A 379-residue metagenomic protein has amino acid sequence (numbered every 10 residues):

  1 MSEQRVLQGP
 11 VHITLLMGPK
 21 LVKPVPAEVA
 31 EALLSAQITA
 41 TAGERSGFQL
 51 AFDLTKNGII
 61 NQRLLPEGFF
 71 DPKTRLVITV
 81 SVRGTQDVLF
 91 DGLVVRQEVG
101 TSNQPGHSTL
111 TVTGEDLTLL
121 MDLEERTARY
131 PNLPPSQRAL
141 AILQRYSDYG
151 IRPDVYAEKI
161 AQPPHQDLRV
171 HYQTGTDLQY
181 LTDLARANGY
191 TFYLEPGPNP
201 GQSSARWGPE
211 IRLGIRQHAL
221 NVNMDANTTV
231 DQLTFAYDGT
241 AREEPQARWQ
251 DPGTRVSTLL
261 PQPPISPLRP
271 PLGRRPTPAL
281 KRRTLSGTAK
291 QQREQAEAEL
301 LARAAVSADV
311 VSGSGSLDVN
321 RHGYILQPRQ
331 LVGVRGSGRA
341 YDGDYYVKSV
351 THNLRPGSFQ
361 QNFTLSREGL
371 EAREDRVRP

Functional and structural regions predicted by a protein language model:
M1-M121: Assembly/oligomerization scaffold segments
G18, D53-T55, S81-R83, L93-G100 (+7 more regions): Solvent-exposed coil/turn segments that connect beta secondary-structure elements in extracytoplasmic/periplasmic
S35, V88-L93, T111, T127 (+5 more regions): Well-ordered beta-strand positions in beta-sheet-rich domains
Q37-S46, G100-S108, E195-G201, S307-D309 (+1 more regions): Short, ordered beta-strand-loop transition motifs
I38, P66-E67, T101-S102, Y130 (+4 more regions): A generic local secondary-structure boundary/capping motif
G43-L65, F69, N227-P379: An acidic/polar, Gly/Ser/Thr-rich interaction patch typically located in mid-to-C-terminal regions of proteins
D71-V77, R216-N227, R329: Glycine-centered loop/turn motifs
G106-D225: Charged- and aromatic-enriched interaction segments used to assemble and dock large macromolecular complexes
